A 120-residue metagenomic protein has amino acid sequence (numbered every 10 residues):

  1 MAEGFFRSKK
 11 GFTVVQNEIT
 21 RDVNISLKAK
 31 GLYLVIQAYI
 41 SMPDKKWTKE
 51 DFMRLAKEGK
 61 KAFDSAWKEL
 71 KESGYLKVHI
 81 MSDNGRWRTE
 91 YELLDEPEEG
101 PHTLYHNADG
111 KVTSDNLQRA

Functional and structural regions predicted by a protein language model:
M1-K10: N-terminal leader segment of winged-helix/HTH proteins
F6, G85-W87, E96, Q118: Short, intrinsically disordered low-complexity segments
K10-I19: Short amphipathic alpha-helical segments and their helix-coil junctions
E18-K30, I36-Y91: Winged helix-turn-helix DNA-binding recognition segment
L93-A120: Charged low-complexity intrinsically disordered patches
